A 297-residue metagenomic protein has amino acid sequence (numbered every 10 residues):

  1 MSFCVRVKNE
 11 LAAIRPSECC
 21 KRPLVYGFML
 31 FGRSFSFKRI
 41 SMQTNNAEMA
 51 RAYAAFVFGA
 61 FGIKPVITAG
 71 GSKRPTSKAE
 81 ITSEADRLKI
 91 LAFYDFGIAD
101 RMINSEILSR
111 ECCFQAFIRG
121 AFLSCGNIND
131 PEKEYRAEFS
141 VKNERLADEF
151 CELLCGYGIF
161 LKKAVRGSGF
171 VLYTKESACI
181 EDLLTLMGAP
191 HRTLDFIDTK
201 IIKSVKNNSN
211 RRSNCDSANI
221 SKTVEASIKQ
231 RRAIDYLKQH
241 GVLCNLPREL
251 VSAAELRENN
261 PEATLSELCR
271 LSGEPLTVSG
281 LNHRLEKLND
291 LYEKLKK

Functional and structural regions predicted by a protein language model:
M1-R39, Q43-V57: N-terminal, positively charged regions that mediate nucleic acid binding
R15-R22, I107-F114, C244-R248: Structural motif
G27, G120, L281: A residue-level signal for conserved active-site and pocket-lining positions in enzyme catalytic cores
R33, T44, R51, A55-G71 (+1 more regions): DNA-contacting interfaces and partner/effector-binding or oligomerization modules in DNA-centric proteins
S36-S41, E132-E134, T264-S266: Short acidic, hydrophobic short linear motifs in intrinsically disordered regions
G188-H283: Extended mid-to-C-terminal alpha-helical interaction segments
R284, L288-L291: Residues in the recognition helix of alpha-helical DNA-binding motifs
E293-K297: Short Lys/Arg-enriched helix C-cap and helix-to-coil transition segments that create basic nucleic-acid-contact patches
